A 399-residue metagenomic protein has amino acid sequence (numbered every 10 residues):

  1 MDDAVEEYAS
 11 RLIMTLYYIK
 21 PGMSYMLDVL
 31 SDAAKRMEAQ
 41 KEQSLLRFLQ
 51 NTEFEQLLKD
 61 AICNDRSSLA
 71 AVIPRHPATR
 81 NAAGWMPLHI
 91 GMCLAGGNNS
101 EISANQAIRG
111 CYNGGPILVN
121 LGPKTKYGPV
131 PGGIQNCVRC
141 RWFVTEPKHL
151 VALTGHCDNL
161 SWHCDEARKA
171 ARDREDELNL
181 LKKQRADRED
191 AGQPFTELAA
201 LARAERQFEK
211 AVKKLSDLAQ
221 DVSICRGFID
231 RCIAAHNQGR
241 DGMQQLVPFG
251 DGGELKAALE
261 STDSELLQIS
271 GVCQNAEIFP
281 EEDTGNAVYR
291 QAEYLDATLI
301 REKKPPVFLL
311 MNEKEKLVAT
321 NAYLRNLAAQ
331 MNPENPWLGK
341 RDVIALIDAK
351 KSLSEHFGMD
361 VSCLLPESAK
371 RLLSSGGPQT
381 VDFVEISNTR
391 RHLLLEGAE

Functional and structural regions predicted by a protein language model:
A4-E399: Acidic, low-complexity interaction regions
